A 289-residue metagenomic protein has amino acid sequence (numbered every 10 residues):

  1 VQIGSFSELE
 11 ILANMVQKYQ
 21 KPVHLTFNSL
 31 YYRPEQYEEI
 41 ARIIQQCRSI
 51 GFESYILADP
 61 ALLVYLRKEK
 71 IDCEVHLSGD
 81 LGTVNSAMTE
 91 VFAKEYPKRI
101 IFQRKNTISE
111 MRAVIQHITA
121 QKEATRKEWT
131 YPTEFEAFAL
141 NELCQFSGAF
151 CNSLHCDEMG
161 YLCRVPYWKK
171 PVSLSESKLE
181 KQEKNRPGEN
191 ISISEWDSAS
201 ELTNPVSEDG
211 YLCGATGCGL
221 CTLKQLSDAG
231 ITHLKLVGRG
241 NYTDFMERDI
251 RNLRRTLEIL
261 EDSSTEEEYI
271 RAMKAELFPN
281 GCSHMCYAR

Functional and structural regions predicted by a protein language model:
V1-A87, I101, N106-R289: Active-site pocket-lining/capping segments in soluble small-molecule metabolic enzymes
Y96-P97: As written
